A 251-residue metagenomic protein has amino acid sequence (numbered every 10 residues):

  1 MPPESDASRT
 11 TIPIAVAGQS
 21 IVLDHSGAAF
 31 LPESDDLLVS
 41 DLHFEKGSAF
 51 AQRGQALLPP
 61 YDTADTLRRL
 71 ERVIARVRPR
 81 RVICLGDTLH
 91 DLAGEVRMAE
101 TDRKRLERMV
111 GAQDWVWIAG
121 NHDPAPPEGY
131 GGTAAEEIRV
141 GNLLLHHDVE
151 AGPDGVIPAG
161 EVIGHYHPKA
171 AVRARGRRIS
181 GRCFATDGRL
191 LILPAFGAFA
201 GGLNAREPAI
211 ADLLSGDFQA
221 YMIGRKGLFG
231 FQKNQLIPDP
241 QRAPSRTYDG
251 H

Functional and structural regions predicted by a protein language model:
M1-H251: Extended recognition/assembly regions associated with phosphoester-bond processing machinery
